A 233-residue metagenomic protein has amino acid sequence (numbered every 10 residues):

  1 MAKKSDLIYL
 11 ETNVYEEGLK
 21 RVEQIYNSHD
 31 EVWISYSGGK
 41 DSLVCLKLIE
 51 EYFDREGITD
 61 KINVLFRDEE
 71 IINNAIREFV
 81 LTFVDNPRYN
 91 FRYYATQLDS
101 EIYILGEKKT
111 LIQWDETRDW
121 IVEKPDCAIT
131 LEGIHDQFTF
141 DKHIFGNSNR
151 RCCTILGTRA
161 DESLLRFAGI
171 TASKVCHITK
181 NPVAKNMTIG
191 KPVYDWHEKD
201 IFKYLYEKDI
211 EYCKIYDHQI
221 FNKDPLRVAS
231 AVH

Functional and structural regions predicted by a protein language model:
M1-S35, K40-H233: Nucleotide-activated chemistry modules centered on ATP-dependent adenylation/adenylyltransferase
